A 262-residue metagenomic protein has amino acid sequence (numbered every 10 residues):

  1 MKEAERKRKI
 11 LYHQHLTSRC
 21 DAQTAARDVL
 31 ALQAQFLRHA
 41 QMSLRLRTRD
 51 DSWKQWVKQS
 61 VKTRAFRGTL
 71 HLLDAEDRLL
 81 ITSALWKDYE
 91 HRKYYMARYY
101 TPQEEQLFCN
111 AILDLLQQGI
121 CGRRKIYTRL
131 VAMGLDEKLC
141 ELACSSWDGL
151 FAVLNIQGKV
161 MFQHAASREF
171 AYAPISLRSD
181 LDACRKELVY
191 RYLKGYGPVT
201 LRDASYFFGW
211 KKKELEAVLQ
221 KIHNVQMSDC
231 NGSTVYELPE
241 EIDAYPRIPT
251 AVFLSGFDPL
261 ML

Functional and structural regions predicted by a protein language model:
M1-D136: Phosphate-backbone binding and catalysis cores of DNA-processing enzymes
L30-A31, W56-S60, G149, H223 (+1 more regions): Intrinsically disordered, low-complexity boundary segments flanking structured domains
V57-L70, N155-A165, H223-C230: A short, conserved structural fragment
D74-R78, A166-A183, T234-A244: Short, cationic-aromatic polyanion-contact patches
I81-R98, I175-G197, Y245-L262: Short, amphipathic alpha-helical interaction segments positioned at domain boundaries
L113-L142, R191-G232: Internal, well-folded beta-alpha domain core
C140-E216: Loop-centered beta-sheet repeat module
E214, V225-L262: Non-catalytic regulatory appendages
